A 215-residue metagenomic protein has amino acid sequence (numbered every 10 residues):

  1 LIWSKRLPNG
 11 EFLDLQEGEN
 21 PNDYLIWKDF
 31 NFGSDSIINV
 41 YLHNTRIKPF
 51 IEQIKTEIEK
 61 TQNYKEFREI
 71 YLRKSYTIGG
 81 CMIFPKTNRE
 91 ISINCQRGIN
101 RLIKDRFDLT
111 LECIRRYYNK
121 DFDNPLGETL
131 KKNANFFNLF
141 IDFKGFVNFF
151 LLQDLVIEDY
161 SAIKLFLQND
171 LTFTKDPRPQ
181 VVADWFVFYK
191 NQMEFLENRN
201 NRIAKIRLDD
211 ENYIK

Functional and structural regions predicted by a protein language model:
L1-T61: Intrinsically disordered, low-complexity N-proximal targeting/linker segments that flank membranes
S4-L7, F12-G18, D35-V40, Y71-C95 (+6 more regions): C-terminal substrate/ligand-recognition segments
P8, P21, P85, P125 (+1 more regions): Proline-rich intrinsically disordered, low-complexity coils
K55-K74: Short linear interaction motifs
I93-K215: C-terminal, well-folded lobe of enzymatic/effector domains
